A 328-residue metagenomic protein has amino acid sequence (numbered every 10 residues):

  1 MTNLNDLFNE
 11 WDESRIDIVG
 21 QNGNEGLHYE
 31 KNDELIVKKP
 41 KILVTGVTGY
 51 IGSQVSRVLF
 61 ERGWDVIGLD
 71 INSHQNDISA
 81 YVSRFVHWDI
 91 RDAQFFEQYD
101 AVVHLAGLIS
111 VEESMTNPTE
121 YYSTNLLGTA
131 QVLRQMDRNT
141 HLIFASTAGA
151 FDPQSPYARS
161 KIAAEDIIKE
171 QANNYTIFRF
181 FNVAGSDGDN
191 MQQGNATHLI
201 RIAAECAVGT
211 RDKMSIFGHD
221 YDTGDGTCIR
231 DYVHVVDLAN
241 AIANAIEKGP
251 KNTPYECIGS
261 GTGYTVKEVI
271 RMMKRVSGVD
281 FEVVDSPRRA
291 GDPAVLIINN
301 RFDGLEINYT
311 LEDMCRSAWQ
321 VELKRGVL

Functional and structural regions predicted by a protein language model:
T2-A184: N-terminal Rossmann-like NAD(P)+-binding domain of SDR-like oxidoreductases, especially those catalyzing
D89, E205-L328: C-terminal substrate-binding subdomain of Rossmann-fold SDR/epimerase-dehydratase oxidoreductases
D92-F95, K169, R201-T210: Short amphipathic alpha-helices and their capping/turn segments at secondary-structure boundaries
V132, I168, A203, R301-G304: Structural element of the ATP-grasp superfamily
P153-S160, Q192-I200, D231-V235: The catalytic Tyr-centered alpha-helix of NAD(P)H-dependent dehydrogenases
G188-D189, Q193, D212-I216: Oxidoreductase cofactor-interface core, primarily capturing Rossmann-like NAD(P)-dependent enzymes
